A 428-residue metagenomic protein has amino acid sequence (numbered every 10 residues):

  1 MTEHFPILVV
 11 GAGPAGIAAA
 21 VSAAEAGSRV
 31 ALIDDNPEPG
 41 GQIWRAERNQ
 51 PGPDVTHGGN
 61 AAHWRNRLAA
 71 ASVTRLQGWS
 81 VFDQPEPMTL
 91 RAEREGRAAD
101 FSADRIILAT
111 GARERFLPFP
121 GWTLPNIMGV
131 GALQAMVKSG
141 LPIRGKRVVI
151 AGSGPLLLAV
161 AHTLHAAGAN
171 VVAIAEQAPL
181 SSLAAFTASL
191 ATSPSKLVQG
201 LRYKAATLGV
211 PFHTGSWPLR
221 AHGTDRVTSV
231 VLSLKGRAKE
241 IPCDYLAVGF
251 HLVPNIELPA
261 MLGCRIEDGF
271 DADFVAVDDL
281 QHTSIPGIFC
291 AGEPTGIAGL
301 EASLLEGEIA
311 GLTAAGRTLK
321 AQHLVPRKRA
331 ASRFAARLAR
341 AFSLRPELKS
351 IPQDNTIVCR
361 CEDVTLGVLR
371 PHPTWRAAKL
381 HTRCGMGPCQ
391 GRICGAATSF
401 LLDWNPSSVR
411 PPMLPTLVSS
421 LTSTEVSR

Functional and structural regions predicted by a protein language model:
T2-T382, P388, R392-L401, N405-R428: Residues forming the flavin
